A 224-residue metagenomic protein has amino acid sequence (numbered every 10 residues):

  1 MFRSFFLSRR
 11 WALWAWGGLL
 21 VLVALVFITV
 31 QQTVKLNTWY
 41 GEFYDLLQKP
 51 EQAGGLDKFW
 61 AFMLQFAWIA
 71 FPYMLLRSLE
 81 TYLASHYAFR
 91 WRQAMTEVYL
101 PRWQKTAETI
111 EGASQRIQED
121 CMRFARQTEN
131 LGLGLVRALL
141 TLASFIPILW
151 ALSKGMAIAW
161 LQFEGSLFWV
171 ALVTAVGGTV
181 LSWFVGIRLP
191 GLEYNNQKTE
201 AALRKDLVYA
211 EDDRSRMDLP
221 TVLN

Functional and structural regions predicted by a protein language model:
M1-T33, E42-F66, E80-A84, P101-L139 (+4 more regions): Membrane-integrated ABC transporters
G18-I28, L131-E193: Transmembrane helices of ABC transporter permease
Q32-L46, L149-M156: Membrane-helix interface motif
F66-L76, A171-G177: Hydrophobic alpha-helical segments in the permease module
H86-E97, P101, V170-S215: Cytoplasmic coupling helices
